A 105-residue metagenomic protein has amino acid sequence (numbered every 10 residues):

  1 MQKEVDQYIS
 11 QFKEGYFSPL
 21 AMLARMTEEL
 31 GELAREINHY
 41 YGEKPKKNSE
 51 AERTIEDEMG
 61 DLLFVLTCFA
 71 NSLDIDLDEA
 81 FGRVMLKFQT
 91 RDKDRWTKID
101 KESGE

Functional and structural regions predicted by a protein language model:
M1-M59, L63-E105: Flexible "arm" and connector segments at domain edges
